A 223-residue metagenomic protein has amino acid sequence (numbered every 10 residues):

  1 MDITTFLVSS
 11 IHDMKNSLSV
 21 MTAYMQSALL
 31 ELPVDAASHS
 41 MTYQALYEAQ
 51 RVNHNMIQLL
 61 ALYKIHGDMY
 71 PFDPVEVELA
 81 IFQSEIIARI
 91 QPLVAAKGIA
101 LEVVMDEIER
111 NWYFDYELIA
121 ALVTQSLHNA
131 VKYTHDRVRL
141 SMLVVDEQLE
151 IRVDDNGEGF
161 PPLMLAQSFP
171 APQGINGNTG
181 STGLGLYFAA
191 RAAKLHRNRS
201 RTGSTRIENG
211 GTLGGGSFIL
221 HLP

Functional and structural regions predicted by a protein language model:
Y47-N55: Short alpha-helical segment of the dimerization/phosphotransfer core of two-component systems
G67-F72, N111-F114: Conserved micro-motifs of the catalytic ATP-binding
V75-E76, A100-R110: Conserved catalytic submotifs in the C-terminal HATPase_c
R137-E147: Short beta-strand/loop element within the Bergerat-fold HATPase_c
D155: Acidic ATP/Mg2+-coordinating residue in the GHKL
F160-Q173: Short conserved segment of the HATPase_c
K194-G211: Glycine-rich ATP-binding loops of the HATPase_c
